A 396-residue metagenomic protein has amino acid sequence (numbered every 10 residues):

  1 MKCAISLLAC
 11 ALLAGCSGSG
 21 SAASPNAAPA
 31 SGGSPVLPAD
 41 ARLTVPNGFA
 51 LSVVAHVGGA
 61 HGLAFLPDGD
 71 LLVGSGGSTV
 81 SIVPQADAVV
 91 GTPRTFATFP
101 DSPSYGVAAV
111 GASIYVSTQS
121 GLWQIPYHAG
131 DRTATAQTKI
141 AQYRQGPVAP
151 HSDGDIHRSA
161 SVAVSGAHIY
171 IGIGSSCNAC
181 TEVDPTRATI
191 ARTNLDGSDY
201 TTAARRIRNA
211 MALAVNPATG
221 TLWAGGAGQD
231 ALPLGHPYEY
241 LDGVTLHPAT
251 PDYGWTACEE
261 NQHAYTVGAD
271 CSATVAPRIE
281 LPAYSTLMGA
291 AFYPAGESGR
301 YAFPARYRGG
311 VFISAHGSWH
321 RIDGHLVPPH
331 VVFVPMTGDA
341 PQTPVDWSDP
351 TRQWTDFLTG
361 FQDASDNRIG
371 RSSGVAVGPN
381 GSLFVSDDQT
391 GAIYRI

Functional and structural regions predicted by a protein language model:
L13-G15: C-terminal motif of bacterial Sec signal peptides marking the signal peptidase cleavage site
A28-T44, S159, S176-N178, T193-S198 (+4 more regions): Beta-propeller domain segments
S34-P38, S52-S78, T286-F292, I313-S314: Beta-strand-rich domains and repeat architectures in extracellular enzymes and scaffolds, especially beta-propellers
V53-G58, T95-P100, A141-G146, P150-G154 (+4 more regions): Surface loop/turn motifs at the tips and blade-to-blade linkers of beta-strand repeat domains
H61, S81-I114: Blade-loop segments of beta-propeller domains
D70-G74, S113-V116, W123, H168-G172 (+4 more regions): Conserved beta-propeller blade signature
S102, S120-S165, S175-C177: Asp-box/WD-like beta-propeller blade repeats and closely related beta-sheet repeat scaffolds
